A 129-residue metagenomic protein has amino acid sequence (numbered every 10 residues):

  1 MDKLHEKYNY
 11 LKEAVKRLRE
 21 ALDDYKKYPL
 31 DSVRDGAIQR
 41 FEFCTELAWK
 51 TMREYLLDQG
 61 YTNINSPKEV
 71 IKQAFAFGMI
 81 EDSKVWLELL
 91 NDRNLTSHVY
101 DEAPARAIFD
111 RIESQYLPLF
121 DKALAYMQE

Functional and structural regions predicted by a protein language model:
M1-E129: Solvent-exposed interaction patches of small proteins and small membrane subunits
